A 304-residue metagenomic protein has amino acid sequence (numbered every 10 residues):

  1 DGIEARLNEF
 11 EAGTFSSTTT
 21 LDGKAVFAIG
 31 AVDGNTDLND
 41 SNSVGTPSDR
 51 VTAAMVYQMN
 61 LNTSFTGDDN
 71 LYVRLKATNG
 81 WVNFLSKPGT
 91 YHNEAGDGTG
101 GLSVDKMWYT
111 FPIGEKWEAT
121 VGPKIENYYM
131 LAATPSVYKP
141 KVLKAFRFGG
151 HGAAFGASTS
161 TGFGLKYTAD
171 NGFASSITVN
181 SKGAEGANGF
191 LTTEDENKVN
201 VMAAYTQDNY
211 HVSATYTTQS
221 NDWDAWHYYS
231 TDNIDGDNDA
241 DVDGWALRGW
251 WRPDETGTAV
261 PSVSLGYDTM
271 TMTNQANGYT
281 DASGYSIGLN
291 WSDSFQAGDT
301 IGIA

Functional and structural regions predicted by a protein language model:
D1-E126, F146-A184, D195-V199, A204-Y210 (+3 more regions): Beta-barrel outer-membrane channel/assembly domains of diderm bacteria
G2-I3, G298-A304: Flexible, glycine-rich linker and terminal segments associated with outer-membrane beta-barrel/transport systems
Y128-L131: Short catalytic/ligand-binding loop motif for oxyanion handling, primarily in non-cytosolic enzymes, centered on
T134-F146: Short, flexible helix-coil linker/hinge segments at the edges of structured domains or between repeats
S136, N200-M202, D235: Homeobox/homeodomain signature
T192, G236-N238: Flexible gly/pro/ser-rich segments immediately N-terminal to CXXCH heme-c attachment motifs in exported/periplasmic
H227: Covalent nucleotidyltransferase core used to form phosphodiester bonds in nucleic acids
T231-I234, A276: Flexible, solvent-exposed loop segments that connect beta-strands
